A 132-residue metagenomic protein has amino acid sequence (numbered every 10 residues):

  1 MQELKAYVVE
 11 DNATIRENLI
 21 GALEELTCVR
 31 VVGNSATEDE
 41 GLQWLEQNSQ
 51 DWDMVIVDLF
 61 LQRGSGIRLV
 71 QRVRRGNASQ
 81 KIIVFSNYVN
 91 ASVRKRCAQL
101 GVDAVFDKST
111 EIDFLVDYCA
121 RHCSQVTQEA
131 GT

Functional and structural regions predicted by a protein language model:
E10: Conserved acidic carboxylate
A13-G33: Two-component/phosphorelay signaling modules centered on CheY-like receiver
N34-M54: Acidic, metal-coordinating helix/loop segments flanking the phosphotransfer/catalytic sites of two-component signaling
D58-L59: Active-site residues of response regulator receiver
Q62: The feature encodes the CheY-like receiver
I67-A78: Short amphipathic alpha-helix used as the core "switch/output" element in two-component signaling
R68, V89-F106, T110: Alpha4 helix (beta4-alpha4-beta5 surface) of REC/receiver domains from two-component response regulators
